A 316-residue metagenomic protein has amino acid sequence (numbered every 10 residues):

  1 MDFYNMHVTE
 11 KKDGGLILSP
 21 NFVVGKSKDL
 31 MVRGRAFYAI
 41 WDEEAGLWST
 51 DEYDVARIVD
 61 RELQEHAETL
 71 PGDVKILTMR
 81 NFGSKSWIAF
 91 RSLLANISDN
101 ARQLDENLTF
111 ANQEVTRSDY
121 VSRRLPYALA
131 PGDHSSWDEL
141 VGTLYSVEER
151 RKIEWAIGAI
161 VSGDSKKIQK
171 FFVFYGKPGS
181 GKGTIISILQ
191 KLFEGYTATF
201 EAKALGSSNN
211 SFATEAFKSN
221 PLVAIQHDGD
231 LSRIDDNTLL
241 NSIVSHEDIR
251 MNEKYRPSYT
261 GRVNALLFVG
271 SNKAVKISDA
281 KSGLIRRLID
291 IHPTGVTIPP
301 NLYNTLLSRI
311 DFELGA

Functional and structural regions predicted by a protein language model:
M1-S135, E139, S232, I249 (+1 more regions): N-terminal nucleic-acid engagement/recognition segments and initiation subdomains in replication, restriction
S27-Y53, R57, Q103-N220, I289-H292: P-loop NTPase catalytic core of nucleic-acid-dependent motor ATPases
G181-G183, S232-D235, V275-A280, T297-N301: Switch/connector loops and helix/strand junctions flanking conserved nucleotide-binding motifs in nucleotide-processing
E194, N237-S258: Conserved catalytic/switch belt of AAA+ P-loop NTPases
F212-S219, M251-G270: AAA+/SF3 P-loop NTPase mechanochemical coupling elements
H227-G229: Walker B catalytic acidic pair
G261-N264, A280-A316: Phosphate-sensing "switch" segment of ASCE/P-loop ATPases
